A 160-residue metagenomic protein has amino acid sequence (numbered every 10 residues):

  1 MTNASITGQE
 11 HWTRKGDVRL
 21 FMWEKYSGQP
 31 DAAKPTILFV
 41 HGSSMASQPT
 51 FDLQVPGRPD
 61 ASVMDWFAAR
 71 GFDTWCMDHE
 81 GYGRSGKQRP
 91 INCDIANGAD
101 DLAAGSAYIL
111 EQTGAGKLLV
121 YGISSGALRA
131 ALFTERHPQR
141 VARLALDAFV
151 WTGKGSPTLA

Functional and structural regions predicted by a protein language model:
M1-D31: N-terminal cap/lid segment of alpha/beta-hydrolase-fold proteins
Q29-F72: Short, surface-exposed "cap/lid" segments of acyl-processing enzymes
Q48-T50, W75-C93: Glycine-rich "HGGG/HGxG" loop immediately N-terminal to the catalytic nucleophile of the alpha/beta-hydrolase
A99-K117: Conserved acidic catalytic loop of the alpha/beta-hydrolase fold
V120-G122, D147: Short beta-strand immediately N-terminal to the catalytic nucleophile in serine-hydrolase-like folds
G122-G126, A130: Gly/Ala-rich beta-loop-alpha elbow adjacent to hydrolase catalytic centers
L132-A160: Alpha/beta-hydrolase-fold enzymes
